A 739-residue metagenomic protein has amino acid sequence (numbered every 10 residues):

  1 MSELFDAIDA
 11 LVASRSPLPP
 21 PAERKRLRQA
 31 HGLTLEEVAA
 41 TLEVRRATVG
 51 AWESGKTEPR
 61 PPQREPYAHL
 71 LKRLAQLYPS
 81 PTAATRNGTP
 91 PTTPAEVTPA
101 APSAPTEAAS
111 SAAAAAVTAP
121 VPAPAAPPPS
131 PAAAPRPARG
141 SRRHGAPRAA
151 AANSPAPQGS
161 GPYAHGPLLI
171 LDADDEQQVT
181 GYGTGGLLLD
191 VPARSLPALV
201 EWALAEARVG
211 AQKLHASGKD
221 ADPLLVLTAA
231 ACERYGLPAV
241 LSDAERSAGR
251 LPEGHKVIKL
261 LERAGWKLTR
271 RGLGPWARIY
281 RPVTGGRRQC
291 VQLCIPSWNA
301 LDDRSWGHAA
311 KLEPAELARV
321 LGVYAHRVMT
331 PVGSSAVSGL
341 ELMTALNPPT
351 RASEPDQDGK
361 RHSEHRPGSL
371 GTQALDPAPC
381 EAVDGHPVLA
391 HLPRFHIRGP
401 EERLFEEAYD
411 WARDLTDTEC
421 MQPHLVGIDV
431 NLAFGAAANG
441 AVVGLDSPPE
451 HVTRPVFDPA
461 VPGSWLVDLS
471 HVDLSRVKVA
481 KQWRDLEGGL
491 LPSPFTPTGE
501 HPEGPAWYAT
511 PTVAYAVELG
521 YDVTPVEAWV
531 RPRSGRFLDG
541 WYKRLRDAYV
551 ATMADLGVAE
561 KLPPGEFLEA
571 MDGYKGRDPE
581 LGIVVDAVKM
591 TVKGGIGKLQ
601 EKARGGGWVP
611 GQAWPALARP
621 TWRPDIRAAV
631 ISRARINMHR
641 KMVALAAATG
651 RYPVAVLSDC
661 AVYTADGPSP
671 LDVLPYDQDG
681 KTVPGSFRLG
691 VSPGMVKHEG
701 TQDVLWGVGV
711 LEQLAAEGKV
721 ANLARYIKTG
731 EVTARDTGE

Functional and structural regions predicted by a protein language model:
M1, R60-S80: DNA major-groove recognition helix of helix-turn-helix/homeodomain DNA-binding modules
S2-A30, A68, L77: A short, Lys/Arg-rich alpha-helix, primarily the initiator
K25, Q29, A40, E262 (+1 more regions): Short polybasic/polar patches that bind polyanions
Q29, E43, S54-K56, K72: Residue-level detection of the helix-turn-helix DNA-binding "recognition helix"
G32-A51: Short alpha-helical DNA-recognition segment
A83-A152: Long, low-complexity intrinsically disordered regions
R136-E739: Conserved acidic
